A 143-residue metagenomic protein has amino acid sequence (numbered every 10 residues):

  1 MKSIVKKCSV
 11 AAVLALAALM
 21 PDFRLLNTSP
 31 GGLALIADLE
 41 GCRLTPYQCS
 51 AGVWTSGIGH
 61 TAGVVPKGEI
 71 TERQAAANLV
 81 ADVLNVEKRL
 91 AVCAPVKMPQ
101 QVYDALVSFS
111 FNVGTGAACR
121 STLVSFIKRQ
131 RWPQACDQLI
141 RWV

Functional and structural regions predicted by a protein language model:
M1-V143: Cell-wall polysaccharide-cleaving catalytic domain and substrate-binding groove, primarily in peptidoglycan/chitin
